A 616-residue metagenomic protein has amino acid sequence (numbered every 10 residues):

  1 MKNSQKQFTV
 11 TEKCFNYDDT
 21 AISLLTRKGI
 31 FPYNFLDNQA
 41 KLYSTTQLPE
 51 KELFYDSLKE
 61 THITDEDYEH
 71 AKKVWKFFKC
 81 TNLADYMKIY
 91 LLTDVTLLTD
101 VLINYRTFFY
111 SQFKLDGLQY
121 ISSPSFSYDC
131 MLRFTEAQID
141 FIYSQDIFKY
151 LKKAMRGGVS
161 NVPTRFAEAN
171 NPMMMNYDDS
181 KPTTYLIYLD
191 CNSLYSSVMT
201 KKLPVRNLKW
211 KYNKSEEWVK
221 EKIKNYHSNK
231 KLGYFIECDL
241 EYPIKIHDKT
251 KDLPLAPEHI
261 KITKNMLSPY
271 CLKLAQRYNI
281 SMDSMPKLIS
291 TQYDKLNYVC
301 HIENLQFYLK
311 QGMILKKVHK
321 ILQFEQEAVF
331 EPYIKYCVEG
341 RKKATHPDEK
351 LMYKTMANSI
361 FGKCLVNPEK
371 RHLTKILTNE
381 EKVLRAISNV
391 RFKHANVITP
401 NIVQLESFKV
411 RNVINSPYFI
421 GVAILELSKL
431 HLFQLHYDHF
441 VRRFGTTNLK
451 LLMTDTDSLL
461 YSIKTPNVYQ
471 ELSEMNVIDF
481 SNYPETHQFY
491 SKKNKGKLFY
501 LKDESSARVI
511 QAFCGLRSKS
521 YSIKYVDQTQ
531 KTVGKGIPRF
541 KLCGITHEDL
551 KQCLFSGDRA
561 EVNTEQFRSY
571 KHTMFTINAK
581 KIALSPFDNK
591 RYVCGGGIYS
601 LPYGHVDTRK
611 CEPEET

Functional and structural regions predicted by a protein language model:
M1-T616: Conserved acidic
